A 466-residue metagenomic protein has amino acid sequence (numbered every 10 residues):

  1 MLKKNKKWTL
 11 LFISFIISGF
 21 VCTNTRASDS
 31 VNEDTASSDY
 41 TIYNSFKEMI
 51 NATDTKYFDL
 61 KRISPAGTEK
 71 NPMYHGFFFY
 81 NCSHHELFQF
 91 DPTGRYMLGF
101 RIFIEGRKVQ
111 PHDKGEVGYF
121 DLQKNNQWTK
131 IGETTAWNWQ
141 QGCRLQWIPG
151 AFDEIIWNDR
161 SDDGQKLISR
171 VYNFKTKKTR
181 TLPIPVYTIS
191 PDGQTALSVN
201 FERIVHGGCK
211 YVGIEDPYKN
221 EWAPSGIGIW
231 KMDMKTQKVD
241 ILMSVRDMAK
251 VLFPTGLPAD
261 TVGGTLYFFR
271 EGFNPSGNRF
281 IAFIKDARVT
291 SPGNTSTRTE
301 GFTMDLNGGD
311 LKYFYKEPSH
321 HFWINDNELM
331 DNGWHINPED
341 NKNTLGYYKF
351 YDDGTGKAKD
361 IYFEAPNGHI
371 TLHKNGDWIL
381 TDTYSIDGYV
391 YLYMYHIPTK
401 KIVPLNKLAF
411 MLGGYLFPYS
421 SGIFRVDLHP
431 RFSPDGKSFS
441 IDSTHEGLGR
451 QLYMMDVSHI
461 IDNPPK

Functional and structural regions predicted by a protein language model:
D34, F100-K114, N158-S161, S198-I227 (+6 more regions): Short, conserved, GDST-rich strand-edge loop motifs in beta-rich repeat architectures
K61-F78, I131-W139, V239-G263, L405-G422: Surface-exposed loop and turn segments in beta-propeller and other repeat-based domains that flank or scaffold
K61-G115: Beta-strand-rich domains and repeat architectures in extracellular enzymes and scaffolds, especially beta-propellers
C82-E86, I104-R160: Blade-loop segments of beta-propeller domains
L87-Y96, R101, W137-S161, Y187-T195 (+5 more regions): Blade-terminus and WD-like Trp-Asp/Gly-His loop motifs, strongest in beta-propeller folds
A136-G228, L242-D260: Asp-box/WD-like beta-propeller blade repeats and closely related beta-sheet repeat scaffolds
Y315-S319, Y362-T371, K401-R431: Conserved blade-ending motifs and adjacent loop-strand segments that build the rim/top face of beta-propeller domains
I361-V403: Loop/turn-rich, solvent-exposed surfaces of beta-rich toroidal or solenoidal domains
